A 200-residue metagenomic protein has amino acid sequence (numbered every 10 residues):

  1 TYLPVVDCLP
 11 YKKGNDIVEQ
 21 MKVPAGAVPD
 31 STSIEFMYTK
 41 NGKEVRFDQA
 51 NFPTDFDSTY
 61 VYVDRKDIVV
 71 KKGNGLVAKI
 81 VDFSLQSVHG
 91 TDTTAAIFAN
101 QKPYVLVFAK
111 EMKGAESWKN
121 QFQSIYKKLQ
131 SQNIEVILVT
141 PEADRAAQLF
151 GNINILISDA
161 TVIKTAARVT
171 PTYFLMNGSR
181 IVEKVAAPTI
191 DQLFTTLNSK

Functional and structural regions predicted by a protein language model:
P4-K200: Extracytosolic and intramembrane catalytic regions of membrane-associated proteins in envelope/secretory systems
